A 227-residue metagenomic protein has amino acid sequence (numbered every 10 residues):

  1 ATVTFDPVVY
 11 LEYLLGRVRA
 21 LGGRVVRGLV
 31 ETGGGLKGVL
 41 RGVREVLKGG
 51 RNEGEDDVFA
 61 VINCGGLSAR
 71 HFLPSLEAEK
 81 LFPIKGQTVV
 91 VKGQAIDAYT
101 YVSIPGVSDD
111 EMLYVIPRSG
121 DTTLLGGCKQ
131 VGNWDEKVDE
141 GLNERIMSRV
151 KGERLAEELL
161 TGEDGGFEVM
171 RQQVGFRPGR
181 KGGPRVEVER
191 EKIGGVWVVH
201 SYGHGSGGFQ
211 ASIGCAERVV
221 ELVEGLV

Functional and structural regions predicted by a protein language model:
A1-L21, V26-G28: Rossmann-like flavin
V3, P7, L11, D139 (+2 more regions): Generic structural signal for well-ordered, non-membrane alpha-helical segments in soluble metabolic enzymes
V9-R17, R145, R149-E153, C215 (+1 more regions): Amphipathic alpha-helical segments that form well-ordered structural scaffolds and often line/cohere around active
G16-V26, G49-V58, E224-V227: Secondary-structure boundary elements
G28-L36: Conserved SAM/SAH-binding loop
L36-R145, E157-G162: Flavin-dependent oxidoreductases
L160-V227: C-terminal catalytic lobe of FAD-dependent flavoproteins
